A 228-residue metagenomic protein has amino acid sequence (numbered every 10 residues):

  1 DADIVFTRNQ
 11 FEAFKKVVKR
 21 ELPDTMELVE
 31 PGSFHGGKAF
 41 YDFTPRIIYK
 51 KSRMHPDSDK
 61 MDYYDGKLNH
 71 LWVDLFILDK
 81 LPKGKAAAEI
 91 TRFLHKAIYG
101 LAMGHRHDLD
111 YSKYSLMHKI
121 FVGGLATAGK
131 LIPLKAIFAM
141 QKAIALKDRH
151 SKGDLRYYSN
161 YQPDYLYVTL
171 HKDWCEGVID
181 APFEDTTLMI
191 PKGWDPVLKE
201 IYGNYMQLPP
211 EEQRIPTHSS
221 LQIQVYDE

Functional and structural regions predicted by a protein language model:
D1-D3: The conserved acidic donor/metal-binding loop of glycosyltransferases
R8, E12, V18-P82, M103-S112 (+2 more regions): Conserved catalytic core of two-metal-ion nucleotidyltransferases
V17-V18, I90: "Short basic amphipathic alpha-helical interaction patches in structured regions
K85-T91: A short secondary-structure junction signal
L94-I98: A contiguous, mid-domain pocket- or channel-lining segment that forms the substrate-recognition surface
